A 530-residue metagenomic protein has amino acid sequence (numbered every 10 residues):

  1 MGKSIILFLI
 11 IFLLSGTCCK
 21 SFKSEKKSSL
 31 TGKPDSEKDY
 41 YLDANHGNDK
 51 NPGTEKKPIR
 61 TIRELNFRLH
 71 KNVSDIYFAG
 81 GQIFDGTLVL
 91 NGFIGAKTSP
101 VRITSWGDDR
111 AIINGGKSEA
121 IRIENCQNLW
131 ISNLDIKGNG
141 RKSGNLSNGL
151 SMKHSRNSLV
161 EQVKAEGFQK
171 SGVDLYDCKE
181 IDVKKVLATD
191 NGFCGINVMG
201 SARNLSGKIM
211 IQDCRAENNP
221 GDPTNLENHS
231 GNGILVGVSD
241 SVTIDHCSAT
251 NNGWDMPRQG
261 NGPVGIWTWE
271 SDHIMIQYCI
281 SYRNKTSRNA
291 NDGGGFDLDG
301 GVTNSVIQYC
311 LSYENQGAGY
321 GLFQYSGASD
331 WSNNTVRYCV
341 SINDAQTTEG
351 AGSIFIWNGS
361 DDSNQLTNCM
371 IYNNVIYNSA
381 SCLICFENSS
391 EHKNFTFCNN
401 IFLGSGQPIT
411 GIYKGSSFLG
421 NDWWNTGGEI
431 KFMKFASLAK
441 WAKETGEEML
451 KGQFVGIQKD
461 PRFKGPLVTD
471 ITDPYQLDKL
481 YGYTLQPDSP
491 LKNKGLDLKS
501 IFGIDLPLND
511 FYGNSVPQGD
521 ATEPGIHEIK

Functional and structural regions predicted by a protein language model:
I5-L13: Sec-dependent N-terminal signal peptides
G16-C18: C-terminal motif of bacterial Sec signal peptides marking the signal peptidase cleavage site
K26-E64, G80-Q82, G107-D109, R462: Right-handed parallel beta-helix/beta-solenoid
L30, R68, F435-I457, R462 (+2 more regions): Surface beta-loop-beta hairpin patches that serve as ligand-binding interfaces in beta-rich domains
R63, F67-K71, I83-R102, A111-N157 (+5 more regions): Extracellular beta-strand-rich solenoid/capping regions of secreted or surface-exposed proteins that bind or remodel
G86, G92, V306-E314, Q324-Y481: Predominantly extracellular beta-rich ligand-binding scaffolds that present long acidic/polar faces for carbohydrate
V89-N91, G115-R122, S143-S151, G167-D174 (+8 more regions): Extracellular beta-strand/beta-solenoid scaffold signature
P100, T104-R110, Q127-G138, R156-G167 (+15 more regions): Right-handed parallel beta-helix
